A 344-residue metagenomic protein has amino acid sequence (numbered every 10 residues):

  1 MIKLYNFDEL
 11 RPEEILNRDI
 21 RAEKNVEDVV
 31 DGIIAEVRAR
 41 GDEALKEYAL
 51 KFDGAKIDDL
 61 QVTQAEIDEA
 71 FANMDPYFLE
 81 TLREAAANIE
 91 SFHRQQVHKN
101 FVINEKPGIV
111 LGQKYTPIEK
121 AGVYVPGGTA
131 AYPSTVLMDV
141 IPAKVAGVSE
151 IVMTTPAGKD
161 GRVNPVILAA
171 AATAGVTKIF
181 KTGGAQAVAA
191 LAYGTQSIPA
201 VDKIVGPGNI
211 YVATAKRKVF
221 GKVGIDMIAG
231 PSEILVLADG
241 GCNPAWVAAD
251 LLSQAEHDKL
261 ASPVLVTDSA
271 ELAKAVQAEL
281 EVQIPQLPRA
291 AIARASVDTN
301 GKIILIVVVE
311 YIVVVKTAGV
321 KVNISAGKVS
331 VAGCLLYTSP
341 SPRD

Functional and structural regions predicted by a protein language model:
M1-E119: N-terminal Rossmann-like NAD(P)+-binding subdomain of aldehyde/semialdehyde dehydrogenases
L4-F7, I179-G183, I303-V307: Short acidic-hydrophobic, aromatic-tinged amphipathic segments that line or gate anion-handling sites
F52-D53, N209-Y211, G240-C242, A255 (+2 more regions): Glycine-rich beta-alpha junction loops
N104-A169: Conserved small-residue-rich beta-alpha loop and adjacent elements that most often cradle the phosphate/pyrophosphate
G175-S262: Conserved NAD(P)+-binding/catalytic subdomain of aldehyde/semialdehyde dehydrogenases
P263-E310, G319, A326, A332 (+1 more regions): NAD(P)-dependent aldehyde/semialdehyde dehydrogenase
Y337-D344: Conserved small/polar residues in nucleotide/adenosyl-binding loops
